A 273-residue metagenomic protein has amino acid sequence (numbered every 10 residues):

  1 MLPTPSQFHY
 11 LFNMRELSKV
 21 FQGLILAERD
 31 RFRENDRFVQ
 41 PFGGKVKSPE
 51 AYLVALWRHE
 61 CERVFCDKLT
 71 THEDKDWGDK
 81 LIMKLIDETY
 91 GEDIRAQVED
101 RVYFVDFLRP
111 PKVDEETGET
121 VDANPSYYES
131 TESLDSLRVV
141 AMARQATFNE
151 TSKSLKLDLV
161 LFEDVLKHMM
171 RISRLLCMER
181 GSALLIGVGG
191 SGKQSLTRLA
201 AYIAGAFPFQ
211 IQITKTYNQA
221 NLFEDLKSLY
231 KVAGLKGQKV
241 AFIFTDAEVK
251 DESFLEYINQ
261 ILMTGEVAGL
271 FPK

Functional and structural regions predicted by a protein language model:
M1-E179: Alpha-helical lid/collar subdomain of P-loop NTPases
V20, L199, N221, D225 (+2 more regions): Alpha-helical scaffold elements adjacent to nucleotide-binding pockets in ATP/GTP-utilizing enzyme cores
L159-V160, P208-A220: Flexible beta-alpha connector loops of hexameric P-loop NTPases
I172, L185, F244: Hydrophobic anchor at the beta1->P-loop junction of P-loop NTPases
E179-A183, Q238-V240: Pre-Walker A (Motif I) flank of P-loop NTPase domains
G181-Q212, E256-Y257, L262: Walker A/P-loop
A220-A247: Conserved alpha-helical scaffold flanking the Walker A/P-loop in AAA+ ATPase domains
I243-K273: Conserved AAA+/SF3 P-loop NTPase catalytic/coupling segment centered on the Walker-B
